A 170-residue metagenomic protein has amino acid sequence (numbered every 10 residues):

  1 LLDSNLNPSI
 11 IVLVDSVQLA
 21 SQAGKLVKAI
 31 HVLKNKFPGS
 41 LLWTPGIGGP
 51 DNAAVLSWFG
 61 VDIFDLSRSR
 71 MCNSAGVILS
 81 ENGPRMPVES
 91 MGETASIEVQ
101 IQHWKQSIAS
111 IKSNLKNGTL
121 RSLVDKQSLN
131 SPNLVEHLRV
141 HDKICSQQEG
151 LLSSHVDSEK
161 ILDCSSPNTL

Functional and structural regions predicted by a protein language model:
L1-A95: Glycine-rich phosphate/ribose-binding loops and adjacent secondary-structure elements that form binding surfaces
S90-L170: C-terminal extensions of enzymes
